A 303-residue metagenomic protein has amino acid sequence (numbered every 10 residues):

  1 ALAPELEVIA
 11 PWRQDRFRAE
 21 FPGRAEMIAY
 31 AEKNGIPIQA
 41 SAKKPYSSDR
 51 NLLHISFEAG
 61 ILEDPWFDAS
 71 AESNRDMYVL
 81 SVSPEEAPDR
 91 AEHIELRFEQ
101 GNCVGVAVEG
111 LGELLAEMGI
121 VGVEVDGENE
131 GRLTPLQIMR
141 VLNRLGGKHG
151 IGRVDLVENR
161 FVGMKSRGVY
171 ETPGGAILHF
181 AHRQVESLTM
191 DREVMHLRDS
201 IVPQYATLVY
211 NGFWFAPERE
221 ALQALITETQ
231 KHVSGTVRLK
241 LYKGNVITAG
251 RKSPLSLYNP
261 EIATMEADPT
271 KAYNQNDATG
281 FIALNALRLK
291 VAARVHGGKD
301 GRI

Functional and structural regions predicted by a protein language model:
A1-I303: Nucleotide-activated chemistry modules centered on ATP-dependent adenylation/adenylyltransferase
